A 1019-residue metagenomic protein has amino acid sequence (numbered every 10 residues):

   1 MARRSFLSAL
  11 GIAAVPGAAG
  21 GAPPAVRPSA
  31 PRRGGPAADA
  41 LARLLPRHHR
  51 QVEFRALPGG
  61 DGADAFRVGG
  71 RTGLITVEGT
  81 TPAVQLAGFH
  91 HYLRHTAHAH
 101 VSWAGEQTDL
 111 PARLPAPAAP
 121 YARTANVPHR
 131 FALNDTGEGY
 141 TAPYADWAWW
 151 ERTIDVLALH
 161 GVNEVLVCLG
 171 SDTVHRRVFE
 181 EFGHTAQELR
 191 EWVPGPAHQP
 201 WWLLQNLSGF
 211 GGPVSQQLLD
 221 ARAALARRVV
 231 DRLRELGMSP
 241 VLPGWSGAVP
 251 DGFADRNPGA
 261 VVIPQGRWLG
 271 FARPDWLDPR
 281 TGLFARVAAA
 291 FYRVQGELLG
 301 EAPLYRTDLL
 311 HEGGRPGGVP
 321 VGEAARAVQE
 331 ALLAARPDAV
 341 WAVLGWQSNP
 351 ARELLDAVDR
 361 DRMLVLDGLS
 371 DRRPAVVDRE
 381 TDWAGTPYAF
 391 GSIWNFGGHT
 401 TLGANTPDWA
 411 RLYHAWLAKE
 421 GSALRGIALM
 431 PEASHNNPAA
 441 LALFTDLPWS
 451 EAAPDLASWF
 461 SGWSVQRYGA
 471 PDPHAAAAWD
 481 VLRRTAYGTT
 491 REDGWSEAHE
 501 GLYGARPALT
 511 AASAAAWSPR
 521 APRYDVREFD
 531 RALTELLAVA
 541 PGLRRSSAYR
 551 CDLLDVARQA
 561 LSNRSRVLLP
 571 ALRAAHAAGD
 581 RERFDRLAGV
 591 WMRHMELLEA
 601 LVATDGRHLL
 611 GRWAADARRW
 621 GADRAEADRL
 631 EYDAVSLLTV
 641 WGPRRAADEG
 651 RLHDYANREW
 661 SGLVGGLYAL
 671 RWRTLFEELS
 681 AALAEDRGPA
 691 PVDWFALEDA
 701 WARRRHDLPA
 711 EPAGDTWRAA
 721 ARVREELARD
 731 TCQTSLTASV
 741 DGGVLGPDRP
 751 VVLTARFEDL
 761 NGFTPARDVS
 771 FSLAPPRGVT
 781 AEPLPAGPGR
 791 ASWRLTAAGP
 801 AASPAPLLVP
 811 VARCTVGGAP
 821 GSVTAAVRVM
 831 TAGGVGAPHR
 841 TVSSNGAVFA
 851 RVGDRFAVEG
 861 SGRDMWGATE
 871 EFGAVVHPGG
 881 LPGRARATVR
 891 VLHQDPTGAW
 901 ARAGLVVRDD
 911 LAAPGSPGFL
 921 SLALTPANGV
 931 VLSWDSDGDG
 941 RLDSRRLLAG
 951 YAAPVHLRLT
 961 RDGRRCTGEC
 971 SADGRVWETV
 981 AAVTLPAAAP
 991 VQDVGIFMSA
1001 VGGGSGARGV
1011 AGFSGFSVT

Functional and structural regions predicted by a protein language model:
S5-P23: N-terminal export signals
A25-V127: Contiguous, structured surface segment used for ligand recognition
H49, H100, A104-L114, D135-G137 (+12 more regions): Catalytic-core regions of glycoside hydrolase
A148-G170: Catalytic domains of carbohydrate-active enzymes, especially glycoside hydrolases
W517-V744: Histidine-centered catalytic/metal-binding microenvironments
L760-R767, T897-G898: A short beta-turn/strand-edge loop motif at beta-sheet boundaries
G799-L808: Short glycine/proline/serine/threonine-rich loop/turn segments at secondary-structure transition edges
V829-T1019: Extracellular glycan-recognition regions
